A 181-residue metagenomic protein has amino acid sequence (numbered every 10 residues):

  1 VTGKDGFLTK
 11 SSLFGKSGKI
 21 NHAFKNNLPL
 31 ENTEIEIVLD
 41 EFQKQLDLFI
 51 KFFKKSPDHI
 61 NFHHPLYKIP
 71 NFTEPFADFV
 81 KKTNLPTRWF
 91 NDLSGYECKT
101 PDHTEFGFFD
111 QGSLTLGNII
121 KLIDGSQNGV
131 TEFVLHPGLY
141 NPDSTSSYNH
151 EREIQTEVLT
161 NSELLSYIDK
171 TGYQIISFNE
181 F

Functional and structural regions predicted by a protein language model:
V1-F53, H59, Y67-F181: Terminal accessory/targeting
